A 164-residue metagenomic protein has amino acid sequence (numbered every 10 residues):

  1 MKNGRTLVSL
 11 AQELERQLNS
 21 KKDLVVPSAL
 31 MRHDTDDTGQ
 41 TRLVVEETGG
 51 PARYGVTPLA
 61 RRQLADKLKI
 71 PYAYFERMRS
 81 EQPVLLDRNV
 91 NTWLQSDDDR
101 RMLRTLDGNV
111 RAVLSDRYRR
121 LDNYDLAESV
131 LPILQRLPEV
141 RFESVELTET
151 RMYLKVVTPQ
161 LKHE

Functional and structural regions predicted by a protein language model:
M1-S129, P138: Feature for intrinsically disordered/low-complexity regulatory segments and propeptides
R120-E164: Intrinsic disorder/low-complexity polar-acidic segments
